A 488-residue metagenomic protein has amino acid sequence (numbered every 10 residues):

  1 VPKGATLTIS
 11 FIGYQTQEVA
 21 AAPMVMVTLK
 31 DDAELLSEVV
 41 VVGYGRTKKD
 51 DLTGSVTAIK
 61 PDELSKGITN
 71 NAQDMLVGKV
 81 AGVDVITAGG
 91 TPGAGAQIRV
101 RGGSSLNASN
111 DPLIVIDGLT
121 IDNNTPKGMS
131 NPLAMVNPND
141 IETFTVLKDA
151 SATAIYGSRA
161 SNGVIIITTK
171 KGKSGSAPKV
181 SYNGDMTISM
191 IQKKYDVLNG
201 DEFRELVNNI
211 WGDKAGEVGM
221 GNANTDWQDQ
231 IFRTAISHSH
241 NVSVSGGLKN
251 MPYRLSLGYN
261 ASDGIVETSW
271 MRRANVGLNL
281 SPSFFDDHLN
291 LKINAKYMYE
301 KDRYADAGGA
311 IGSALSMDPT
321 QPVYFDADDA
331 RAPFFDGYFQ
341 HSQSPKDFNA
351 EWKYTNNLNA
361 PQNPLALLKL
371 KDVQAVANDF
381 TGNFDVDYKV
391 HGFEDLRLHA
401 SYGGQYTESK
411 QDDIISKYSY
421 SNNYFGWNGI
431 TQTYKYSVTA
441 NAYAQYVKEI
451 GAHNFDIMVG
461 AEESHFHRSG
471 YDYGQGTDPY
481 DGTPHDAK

Functional and structural regions predicted by a protein language model:
V1-M298, D306-A307, T381, Y473: Short, small/polar-rich motifs associated with maturation and membrane association, primarily at protein termini
I116, S174-N224, I265-V266, N279-T381 (+1 more regions): Surface-exposed loop/interface segments of Gram-negative outer-membrane beta-barrel transport/assembly proteins
V244-S245, V390-G392: Long hydrophobic segments that form regular secondary structure
G382-Y388: Alpha-helical support elements that line or immediately flank enzyme active sites and cofactor-binding pockets
L396: Surface-exposed interaction regions that form or flank ligand-binding interfaces
